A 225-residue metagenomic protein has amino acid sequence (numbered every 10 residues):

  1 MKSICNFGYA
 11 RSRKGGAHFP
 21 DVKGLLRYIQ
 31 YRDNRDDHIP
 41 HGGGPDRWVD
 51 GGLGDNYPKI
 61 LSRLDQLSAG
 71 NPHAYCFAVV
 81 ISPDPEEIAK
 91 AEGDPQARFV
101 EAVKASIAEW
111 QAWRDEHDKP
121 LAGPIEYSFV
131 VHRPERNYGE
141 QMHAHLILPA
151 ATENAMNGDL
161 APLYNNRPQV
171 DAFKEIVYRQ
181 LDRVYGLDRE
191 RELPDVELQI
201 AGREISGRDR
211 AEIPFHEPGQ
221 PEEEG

Functional and structural regions predicted by a protein language model:
M1-G225: N-terminal nicking endonuclease/strand-transfer module with a His-rich metal-binding environment and a catalytic Tyr
